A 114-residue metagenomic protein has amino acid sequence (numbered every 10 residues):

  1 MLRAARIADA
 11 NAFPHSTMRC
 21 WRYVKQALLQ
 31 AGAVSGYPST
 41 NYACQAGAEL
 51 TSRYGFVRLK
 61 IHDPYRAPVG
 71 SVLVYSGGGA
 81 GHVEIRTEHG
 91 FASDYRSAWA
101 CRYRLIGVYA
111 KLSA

Functional and structural regions predicted by a protein language model:
M1-A48: N-terminal capping segments
G36-R104: ...with weaker cross-activation on analogous glycine-rich loops/strands in unrelated enzymes
A100-A114: C-terminal partner/receptor-binding element of secreted or periplasmic proteins
